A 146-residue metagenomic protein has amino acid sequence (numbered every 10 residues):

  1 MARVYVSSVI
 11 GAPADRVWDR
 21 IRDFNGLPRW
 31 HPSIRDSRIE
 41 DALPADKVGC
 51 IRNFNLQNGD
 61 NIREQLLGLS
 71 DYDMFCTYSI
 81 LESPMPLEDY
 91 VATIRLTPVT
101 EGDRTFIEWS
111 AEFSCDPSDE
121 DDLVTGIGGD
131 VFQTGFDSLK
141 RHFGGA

Functional and structural regions predicted by a protein language model:
M1-P44: Hydrophobic ligand-binding cavity/cleft-lining segments
V6-S8, I62-G68, V91-P98: Hydrophobic/aromatic beta-strand elements that line small-molecule binding cavities or substrate pockets in beta-rich
A12, N58, P98, F113-C115: Beta-strand elements of well-folded, non-transmembrane domains
A14-D15, G68-Y72, L96-F106: A short, structured loop/turn motif at beta-sheet edges
R38-P86, T134, S138-A146: Glycine-rich portal/gate segments that line the openings of hydrophobic small-molecule binding cavities
Y90-A92, W109-A111: One face of beta-strands
F106, E112-A146: A conserved amphipathic terminal alpha-helix motif
